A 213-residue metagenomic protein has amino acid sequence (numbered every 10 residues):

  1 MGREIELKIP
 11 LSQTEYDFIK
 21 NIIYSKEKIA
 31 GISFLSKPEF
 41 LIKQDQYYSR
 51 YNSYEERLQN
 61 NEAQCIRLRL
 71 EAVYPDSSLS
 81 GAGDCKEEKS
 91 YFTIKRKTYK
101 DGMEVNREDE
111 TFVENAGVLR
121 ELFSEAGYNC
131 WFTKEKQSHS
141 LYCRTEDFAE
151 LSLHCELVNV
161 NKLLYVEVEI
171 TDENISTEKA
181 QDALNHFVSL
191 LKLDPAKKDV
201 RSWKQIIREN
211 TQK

Functional and structural regions predicted by a protein language model:
M1-F148, P195-K213: N-terminal strand-loop-strand beta-hairpin
I5, I66-L68, L153-C155, V166-I170 (+2 more regions): Generic hydrophobic secondary-structure signal
G127, W131-D182: Conserved binding-pocket/active-site segment within a compact domain
T171-Q205: Mixed-charge, glycine-accented linear interaction segment located at domain edges/termini
